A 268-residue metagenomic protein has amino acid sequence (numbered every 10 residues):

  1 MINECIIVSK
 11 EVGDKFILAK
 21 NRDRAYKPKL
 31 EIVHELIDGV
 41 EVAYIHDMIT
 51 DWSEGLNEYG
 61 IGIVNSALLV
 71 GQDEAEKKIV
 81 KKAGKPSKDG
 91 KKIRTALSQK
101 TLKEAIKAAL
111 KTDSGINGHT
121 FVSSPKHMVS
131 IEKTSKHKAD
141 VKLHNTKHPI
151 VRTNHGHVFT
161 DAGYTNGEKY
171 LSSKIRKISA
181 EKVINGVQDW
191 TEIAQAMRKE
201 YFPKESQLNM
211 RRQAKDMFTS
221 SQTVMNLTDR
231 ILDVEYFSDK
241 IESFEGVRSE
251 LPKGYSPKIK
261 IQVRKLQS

Functional and structural regions predicted by a protein language model:
M1-E4, S9-K100, I116-G118, S124-S268: C-terminal, well-structured catalytic/ligand-binding subdomain of enzymes
K103-K107: Short amphipathic alpha-helical segments
A109-S114, T120: Secretory/export targeting leaders with adjacent low-complexity proregions
